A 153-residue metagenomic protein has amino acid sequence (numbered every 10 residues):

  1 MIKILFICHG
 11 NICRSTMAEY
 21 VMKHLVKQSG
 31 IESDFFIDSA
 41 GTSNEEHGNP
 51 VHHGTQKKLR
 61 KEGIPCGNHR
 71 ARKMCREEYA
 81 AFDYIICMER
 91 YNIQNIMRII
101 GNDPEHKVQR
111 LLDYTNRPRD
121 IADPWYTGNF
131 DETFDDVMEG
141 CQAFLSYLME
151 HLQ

Functional and structural regions predicted by a protein language model:
M1-A81, S146-Q153: Conserved active-site segments centered on acidic
C8, L59, I86-C87, V137: Hydrophobic structural packing positions in well-ordered secondary structure
S15, E89-R90: Helix N-cap/beta->alpha junction signal
Y84, R90-Q153: Phosphate-binding/catalytic loops
